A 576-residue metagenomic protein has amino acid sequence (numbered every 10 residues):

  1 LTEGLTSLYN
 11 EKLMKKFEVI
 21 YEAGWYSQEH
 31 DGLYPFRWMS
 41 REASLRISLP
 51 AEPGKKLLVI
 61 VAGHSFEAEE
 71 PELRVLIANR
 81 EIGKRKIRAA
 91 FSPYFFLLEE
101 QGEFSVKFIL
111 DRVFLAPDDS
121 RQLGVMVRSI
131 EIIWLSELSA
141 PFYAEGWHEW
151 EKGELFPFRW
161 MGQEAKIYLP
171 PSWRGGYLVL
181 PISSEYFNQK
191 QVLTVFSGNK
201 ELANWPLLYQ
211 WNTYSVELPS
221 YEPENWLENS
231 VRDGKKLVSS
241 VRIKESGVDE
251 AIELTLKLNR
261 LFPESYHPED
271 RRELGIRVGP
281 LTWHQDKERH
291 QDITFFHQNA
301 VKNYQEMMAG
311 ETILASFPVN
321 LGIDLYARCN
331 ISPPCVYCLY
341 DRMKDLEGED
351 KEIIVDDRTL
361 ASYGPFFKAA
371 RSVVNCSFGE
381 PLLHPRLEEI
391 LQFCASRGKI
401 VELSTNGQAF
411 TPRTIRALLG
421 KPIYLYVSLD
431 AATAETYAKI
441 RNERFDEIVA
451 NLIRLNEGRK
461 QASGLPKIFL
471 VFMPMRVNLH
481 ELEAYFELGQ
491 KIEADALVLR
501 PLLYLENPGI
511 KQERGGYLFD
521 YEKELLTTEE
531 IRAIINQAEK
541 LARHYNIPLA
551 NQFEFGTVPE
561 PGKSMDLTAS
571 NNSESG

Functional and structural regions predicted by a protein language model:
L1, D286-L314, R543-G576: Radical SAM enzyme core and accessory elements
L1-G54, H64-E70, V113-G175, S183-N188 (+4 more regions): Glycan-recognition and processing domains
L57-V59, F104-D111, L178-L180, I252-L258: Extracellular beta-strand-rich recognition modules
L58-V61, I130, L178-I182, L281 (+10 more regions): Generic structural signal for small/hydrophobic residues in well-ordered secondary structure, especially within
E69-R80, Q189-K200: Short, surface-exposed beta-strand/strand-loop-strand elements in extracellular ectodomains
I82-G102, A203-E245: Extracellular carbohydrate recognition and processing domains and analogous Trp-centered ligand-binding platforms
H290-Y424, E435, I440-D446, A450 (+3 more regions): Conserved alpha-helical substructure of the radical SAM core
K368-C376, I400-E402, I423-L429, D446-G515 (+1 more regions): Conserved C-terminal portion of the radical SAM core fold that forms the substrate/S-adenosylmethionine-binding
